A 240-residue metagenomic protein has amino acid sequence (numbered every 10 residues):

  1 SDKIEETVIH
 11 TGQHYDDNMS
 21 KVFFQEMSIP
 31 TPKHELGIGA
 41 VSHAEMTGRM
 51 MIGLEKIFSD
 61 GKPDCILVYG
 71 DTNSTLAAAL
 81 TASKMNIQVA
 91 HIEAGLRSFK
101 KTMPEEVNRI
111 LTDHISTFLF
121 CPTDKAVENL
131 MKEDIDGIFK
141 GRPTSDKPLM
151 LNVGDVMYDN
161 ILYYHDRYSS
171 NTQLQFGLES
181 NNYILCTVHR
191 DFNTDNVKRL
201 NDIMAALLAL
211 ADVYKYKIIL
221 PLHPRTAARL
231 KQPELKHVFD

Functional and structural regions predicted by a protein language model:
S1, F23, E35-K147: Active-site and donor-binding regions of nucleotide-sugar-utilizing enzymes
S1-K3, A79-T81, I203-A209: Histidine-anchored nucleotide/phosphate-binding helix
S1-Q13: N-terminal subdomain of nucleotide-sugar transferases
T7-H10, H91, N152, C186 (+1 more regions): Structural beta-sheet core signal
H10-Q13, A94, D155, H223: Cofactor-binding loop segments of dinucleotide-utilizing enzymes, especially the Rossmann-like FAD- and NAD(P)+-binding
Q13, K21, R167-D240: Donor-nucleotide binding loops and adjacent catalytic segments primarily of GT-B fold Leloir glycosyltransferases
H14-N18, I115-R199: A nucleotide-sugar donor-handling region in carbohydrate enzymes
Y15-P30: N-terminal beta-loop-helix "entrance" segment that forms/cooperates in small-molecule cofactor or anionic ligand
